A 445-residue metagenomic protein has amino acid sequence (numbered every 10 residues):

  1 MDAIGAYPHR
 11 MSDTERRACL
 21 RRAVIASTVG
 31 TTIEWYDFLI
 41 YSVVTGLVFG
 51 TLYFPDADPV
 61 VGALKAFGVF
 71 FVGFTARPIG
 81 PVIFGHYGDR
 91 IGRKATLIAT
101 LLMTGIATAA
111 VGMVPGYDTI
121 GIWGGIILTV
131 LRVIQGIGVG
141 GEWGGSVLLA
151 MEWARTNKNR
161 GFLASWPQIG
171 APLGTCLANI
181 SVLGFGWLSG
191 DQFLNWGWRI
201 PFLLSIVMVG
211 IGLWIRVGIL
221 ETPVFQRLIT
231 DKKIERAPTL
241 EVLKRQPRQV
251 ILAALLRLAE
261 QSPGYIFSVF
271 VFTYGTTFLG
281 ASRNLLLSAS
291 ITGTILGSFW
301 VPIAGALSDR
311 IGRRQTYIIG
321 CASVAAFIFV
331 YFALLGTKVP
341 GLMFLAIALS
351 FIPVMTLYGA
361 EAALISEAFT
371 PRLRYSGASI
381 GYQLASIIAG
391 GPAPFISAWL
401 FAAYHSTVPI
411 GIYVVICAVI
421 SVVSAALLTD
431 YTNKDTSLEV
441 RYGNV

Functional and structural regions predicted by a protein language model:
S42-V43, P247-L296, A389-P394: Extracytoplasmic gate region of multi-pass secondary transporters
T45-I79: Extracellular/periplasmic helix-loop-helix junction of adjacent transmembrane segments in MFS-like secondary
R90-L101, R310-C321: Cytoplasmic membrane-interface "Motif A"-like loop-to-helix N-cap segments of 12-TM Major Facilitator Superfamily
L102-G121, A322-T337: C-terminal ends and interior cores of transmembrane alpha-helices in multi-pass membrane transporters/permeases
G161-G186, G381-A393: Glycine-rich segments within core transmembrane alpha-helices of 12-TM secondary carriers
A171-R216: Helix-loop-helix hairpin linking two adjacent transmembrane segments in secondary transporters
G212-I219, I416-V445: Multi-pass alpha-helical transporter architecture, strongest for 12-TM Major Facilitator/SLC carriers used
R314-A360: C-terminal transmembrane helical hairpin of 12-TM major facilitator-type secondary transporters
